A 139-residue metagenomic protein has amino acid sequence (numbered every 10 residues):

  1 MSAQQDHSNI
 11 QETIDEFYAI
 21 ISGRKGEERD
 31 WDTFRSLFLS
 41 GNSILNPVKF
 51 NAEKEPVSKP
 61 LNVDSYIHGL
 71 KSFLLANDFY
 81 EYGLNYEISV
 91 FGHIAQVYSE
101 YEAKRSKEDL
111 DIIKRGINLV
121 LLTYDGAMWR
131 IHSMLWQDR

Functional and structural regions predicted by a protein language model:
M1-L37: Short, low-complexity N-terminal intrinsically disordered segments enriched in polar/charged residues
S22, S43-S58: A short gly/proline-enriched turn/hairpin at secondary-structure junctions
S36-L39, L121-T123: Short edge-strand/loop segments of extracellular domains
F38, S43, V90-I94: Localized chelating/binding microdomains that coordinate divalent metal ions or stabilize phosphate-bearing
E53-K107: Surface-exposed, charged secondary-structure patches
Q96, E108, R115-R139: Short beta-strand edge/turn micro-motifs at domain boundaries
